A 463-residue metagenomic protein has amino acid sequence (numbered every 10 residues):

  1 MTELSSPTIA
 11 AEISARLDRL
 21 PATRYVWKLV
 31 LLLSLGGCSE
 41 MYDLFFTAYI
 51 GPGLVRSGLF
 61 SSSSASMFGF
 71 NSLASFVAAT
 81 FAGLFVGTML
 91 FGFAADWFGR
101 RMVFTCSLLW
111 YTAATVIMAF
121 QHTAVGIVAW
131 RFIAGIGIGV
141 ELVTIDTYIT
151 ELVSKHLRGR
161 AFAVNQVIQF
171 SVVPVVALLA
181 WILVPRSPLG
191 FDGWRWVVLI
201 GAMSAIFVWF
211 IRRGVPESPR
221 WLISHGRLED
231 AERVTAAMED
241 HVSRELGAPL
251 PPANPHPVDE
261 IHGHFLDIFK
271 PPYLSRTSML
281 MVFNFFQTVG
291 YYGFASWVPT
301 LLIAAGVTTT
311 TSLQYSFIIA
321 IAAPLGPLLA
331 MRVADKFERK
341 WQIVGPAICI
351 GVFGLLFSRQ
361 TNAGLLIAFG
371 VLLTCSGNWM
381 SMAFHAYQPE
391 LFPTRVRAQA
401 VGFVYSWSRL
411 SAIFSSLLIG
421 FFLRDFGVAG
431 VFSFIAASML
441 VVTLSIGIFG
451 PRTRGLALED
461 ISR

Functional and structural regions predicted by a protein language model:
M1-R463: Transmembrane-helix signature of 12-pass secondary carriers
